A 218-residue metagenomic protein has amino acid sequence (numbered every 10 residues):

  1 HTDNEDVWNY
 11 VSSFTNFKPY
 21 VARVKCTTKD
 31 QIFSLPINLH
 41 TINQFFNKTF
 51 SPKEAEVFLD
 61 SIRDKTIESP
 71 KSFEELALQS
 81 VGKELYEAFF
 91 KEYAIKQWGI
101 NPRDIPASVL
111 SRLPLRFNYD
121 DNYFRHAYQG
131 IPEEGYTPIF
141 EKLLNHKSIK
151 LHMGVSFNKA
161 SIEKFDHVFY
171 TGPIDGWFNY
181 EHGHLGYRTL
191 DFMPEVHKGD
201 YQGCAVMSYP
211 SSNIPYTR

Functional and structural regions predicted by a protein language model:
H1, T27, P36, H152 (+2 more regions): Residues in well-ordered beta-strands of folded domains
H1-F14, V24: Glycine-rich FAD cofactor-binding loop and adjacent beta-loop-alpha segment at the N-terminus of flavoprotein
N4-E5, K71, K159, G203: Structural motif corresponding to alpha-helix initiation and N-cap regions
S12-K18, H197-K198: Short linear motifs in intrinsically disordered
T15, A22-V24, I149, A205 (+1 more regions): Residue-level detector of beta-strand structural context in well-folded domains
A22, C26-H167, T171-Y180: Active-site/ligand-binding neighborhood in enzyme catalytic cores
V155-R218: Mid-domain catalytic core of redox enzymes that form a hydrophobic substrate pocket/lid adjacent to a catalytic redox
